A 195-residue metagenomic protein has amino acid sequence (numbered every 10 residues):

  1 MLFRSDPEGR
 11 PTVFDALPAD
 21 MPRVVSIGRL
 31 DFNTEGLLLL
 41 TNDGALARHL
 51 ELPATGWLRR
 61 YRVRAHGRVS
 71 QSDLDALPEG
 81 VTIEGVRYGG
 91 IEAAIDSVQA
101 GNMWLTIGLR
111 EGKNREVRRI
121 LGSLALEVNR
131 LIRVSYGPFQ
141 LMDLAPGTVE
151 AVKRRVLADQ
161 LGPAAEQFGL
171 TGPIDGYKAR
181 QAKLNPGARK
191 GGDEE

Functional and structural regions predicted by a protein language model:
M1-E195: Basic, flexible Lys/Arg- and Gly-enriched helix-loop patches that mediate nucleic-acid binding at interfaces with rRNA
